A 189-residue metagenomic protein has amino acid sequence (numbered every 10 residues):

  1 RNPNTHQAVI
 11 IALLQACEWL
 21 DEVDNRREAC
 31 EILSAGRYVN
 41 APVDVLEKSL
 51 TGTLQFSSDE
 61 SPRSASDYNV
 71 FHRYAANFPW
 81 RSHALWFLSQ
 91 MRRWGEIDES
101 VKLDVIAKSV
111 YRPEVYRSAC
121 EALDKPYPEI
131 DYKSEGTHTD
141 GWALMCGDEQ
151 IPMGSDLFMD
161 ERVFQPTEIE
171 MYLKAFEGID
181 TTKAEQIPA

Functional and structural regions predicted by a protein language model:
P3-R112: Secondary-structure end/capping motifs
L85-A189: Conserved C-terminal helix/tail region of periplasmic/extracytoplasmic solute-binding proteins
